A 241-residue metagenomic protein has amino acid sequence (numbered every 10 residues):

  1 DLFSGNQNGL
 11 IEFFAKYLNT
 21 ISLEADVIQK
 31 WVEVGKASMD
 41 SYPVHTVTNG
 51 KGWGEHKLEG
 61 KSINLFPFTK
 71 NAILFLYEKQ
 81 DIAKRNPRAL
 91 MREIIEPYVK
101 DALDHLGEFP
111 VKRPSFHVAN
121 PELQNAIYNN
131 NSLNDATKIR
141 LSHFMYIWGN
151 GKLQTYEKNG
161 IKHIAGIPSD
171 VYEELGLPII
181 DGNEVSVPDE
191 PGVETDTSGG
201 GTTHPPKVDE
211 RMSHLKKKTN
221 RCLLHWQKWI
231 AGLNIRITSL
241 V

Functional and structural regions predicted by a protein language model:
L2-F68, A72-L76: Conserved small helical "lid"/interfacial subdomain of P-loop NTPases
T48-V241: Extended alpha-helical coiled-coil/bundle linker/stalk regions that scaffold oligomerization and domain organization
